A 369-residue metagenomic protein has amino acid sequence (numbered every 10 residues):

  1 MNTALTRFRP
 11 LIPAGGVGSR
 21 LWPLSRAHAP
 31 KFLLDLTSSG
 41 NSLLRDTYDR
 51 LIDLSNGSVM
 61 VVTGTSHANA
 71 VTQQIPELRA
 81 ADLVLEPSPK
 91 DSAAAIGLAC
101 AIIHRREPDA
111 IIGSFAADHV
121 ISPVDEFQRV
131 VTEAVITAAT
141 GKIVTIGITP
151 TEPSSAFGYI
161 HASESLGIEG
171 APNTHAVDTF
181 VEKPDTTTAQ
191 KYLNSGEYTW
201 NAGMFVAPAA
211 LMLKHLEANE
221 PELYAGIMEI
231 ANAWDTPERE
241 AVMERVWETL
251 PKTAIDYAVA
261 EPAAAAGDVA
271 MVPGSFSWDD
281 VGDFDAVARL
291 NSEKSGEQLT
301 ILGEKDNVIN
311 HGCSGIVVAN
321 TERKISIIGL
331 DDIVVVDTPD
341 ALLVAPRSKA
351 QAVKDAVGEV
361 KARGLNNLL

Functional and structural regions predicted by a protein language model:
M1-P13, S19-A27, F32, T37-E126 (+3 more regions): Conserved N-terminal catalytic core of the sugar/cofactor nucleotidyltransferase
N2-R7, A209-L211, H215-L369: Left-handed beta-helix
T6-F8, N56-G57, R79-A80, E107-A110 (+8 more regions): Short coil/turn connectors at secondary-structure junctions
L33, L83, I143-T145, D268-M271: Conserved beta-strand scaffold positions in the cores of enzyme catalytic domains, especially in NTP/NDP-utilizing
L44, A99, D118, I160 (+3 more regions): Residue-level signal for inorganic ion chemistry
P89-A94, E152-S154, T186-T188, W278-D279: A short acidic, often aromatic-flanked loop/helix-cap motif at beta-alpha or helix-coil junctions that lines enzyme
G113, F205, D280: Residues that recognize and position ribonucleotide moieties
V124-V246, D268, P346-R347: Conserved core of the sugar-phosphate nucleotidyltransferase
